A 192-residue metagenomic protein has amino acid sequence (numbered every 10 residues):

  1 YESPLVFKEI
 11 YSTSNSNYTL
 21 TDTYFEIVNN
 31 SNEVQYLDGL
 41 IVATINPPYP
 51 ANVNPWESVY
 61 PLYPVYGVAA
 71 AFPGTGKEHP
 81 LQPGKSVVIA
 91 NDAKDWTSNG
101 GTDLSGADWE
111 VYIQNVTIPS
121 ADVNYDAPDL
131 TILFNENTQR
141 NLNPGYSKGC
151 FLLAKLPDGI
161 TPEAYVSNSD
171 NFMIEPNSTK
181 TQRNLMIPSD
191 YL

Functional and structural regions predicted by a protein language model:
Y1-S3, S12, A69, G74-T75: Short, low-hydrophobicity acidic/polar segments
E2-Y49, F134, R140-G149, D158-S169: A structural motif detector for short, solvent-exposed N-terminal "entry" segments of globular domains
I10-S14, V53-V59, Y112-D122: A generic short-segment signal for beta-strand/edge and adjacent turn/coil regions
L20-D22, P50-S58, W96, G101-S105: Surface-exposed beta-strand edges and their flanking turn/coil or helix-capping segments
G39-A70: The feature marks short-to-medium sequence segments in extracytoplasmic or secretory-pathway proteins
L62-L192: Solvent-exposed beta-edge/loop recognition patches
